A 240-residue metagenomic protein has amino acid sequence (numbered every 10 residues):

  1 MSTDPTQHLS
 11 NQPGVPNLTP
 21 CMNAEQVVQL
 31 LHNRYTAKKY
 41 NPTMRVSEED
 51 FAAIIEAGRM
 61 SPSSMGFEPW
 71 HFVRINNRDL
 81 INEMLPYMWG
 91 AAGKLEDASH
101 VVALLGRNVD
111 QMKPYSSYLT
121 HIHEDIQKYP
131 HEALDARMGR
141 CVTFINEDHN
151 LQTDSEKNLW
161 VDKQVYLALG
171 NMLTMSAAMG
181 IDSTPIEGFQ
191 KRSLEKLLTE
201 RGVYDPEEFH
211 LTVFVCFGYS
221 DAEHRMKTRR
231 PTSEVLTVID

Functional and structural regions predicted by a protein language model:
M1-D240: Acidic, surface-exposed loops and disordered segments
